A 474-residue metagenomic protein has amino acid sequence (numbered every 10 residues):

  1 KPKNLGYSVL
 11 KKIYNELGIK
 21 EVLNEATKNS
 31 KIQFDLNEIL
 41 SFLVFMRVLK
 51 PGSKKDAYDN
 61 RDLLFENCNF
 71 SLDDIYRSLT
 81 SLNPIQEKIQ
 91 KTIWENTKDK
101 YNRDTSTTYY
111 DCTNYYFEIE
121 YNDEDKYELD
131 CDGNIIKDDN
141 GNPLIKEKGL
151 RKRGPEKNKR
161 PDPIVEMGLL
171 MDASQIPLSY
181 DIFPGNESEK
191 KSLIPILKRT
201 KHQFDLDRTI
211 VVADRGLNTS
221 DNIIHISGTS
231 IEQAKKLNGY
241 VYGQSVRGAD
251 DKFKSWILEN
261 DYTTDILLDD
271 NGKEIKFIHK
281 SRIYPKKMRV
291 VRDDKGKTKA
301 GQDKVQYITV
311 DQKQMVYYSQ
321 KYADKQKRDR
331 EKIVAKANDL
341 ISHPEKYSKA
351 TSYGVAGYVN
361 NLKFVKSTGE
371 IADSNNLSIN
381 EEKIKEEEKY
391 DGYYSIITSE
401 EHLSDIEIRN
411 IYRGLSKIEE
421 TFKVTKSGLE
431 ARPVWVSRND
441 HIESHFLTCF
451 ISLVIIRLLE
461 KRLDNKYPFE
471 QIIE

Functional and structural regions predicted by a protein language model:
K1-L5, L17-E474: Anion-binding and metal-coordination hotspots
